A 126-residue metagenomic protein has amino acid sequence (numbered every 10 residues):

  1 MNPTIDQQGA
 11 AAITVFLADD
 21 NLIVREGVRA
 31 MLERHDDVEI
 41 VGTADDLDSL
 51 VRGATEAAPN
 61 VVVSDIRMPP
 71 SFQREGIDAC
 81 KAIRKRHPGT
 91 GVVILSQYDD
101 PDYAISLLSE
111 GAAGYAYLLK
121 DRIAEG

Functional and structural regions predicted by a protein language model:
M1-T14: Non-catalytic signal-transmission and effector/linker regions of two-component phosphorelay proteins
D20, I94-D99, L119-I123: Conserved active-site segment of CheY-like receiver
L22-G42: Two-component/phosphorelay signaling modules centered on CheY-like receiver
T43-V61: Acidic, metal-coordinating helix/loop segments flanking the phosphotransfer/catalytic sites of two-component signaling
R52, Q73-G89, S106-E110: Short amphipathic alpha-helix used as the core "switch/output" element in two-component signaling
A57-M68, V93: Active-site beta3 strand of CheY-like receiver
V63-K81, D99: Conserved phosphotransfer microenvironments
P101-A104: Alpha4-beta5-alpha5 switch/output surface of CheY-like receiver
